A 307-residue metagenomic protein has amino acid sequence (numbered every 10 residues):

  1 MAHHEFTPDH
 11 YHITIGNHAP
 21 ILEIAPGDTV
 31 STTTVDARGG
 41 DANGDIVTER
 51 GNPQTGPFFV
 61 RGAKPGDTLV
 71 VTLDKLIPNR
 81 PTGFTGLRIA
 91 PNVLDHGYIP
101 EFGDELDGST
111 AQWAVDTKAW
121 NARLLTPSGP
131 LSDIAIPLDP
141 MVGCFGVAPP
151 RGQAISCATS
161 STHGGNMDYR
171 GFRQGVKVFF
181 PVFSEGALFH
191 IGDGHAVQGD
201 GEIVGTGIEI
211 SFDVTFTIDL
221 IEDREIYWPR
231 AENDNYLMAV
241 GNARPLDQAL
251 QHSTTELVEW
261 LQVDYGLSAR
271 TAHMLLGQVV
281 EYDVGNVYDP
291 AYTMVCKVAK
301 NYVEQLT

Functional and structural regions predicted by a protein language model:
M1-I46: N-terminal, Lys/Arg-enriched amphipathic/low-complexity engagement segments that precede the first folded domain
F6-G16, V47-Q54, I155-H163, L257: Short, structured beta-strand/loop micro-motifs enriched in basic residues and often containing a Trp
I24, V60-A63, F172: Short, well-ordered loop/turn sites that connect or cap secondary structure elements
T32, T68-V71, F180: A generic structural signal for residues embedded in beta-strands
A37-T48, L76-G86, G186-A196, G285-V287: Short, Lys/Arg- and Gly-enriched loop/turn segments at beta-strand edges
P78-R173: Intrinsically disordered, low-complexity linker/loop segments enriched in Gly/Pro and charged/polar residues
A135-D247, V258: Conserved mixed alpha/beta catalytic, RNA-binding, or beta-rich assembly cores of soluble enzyme, regulatory
